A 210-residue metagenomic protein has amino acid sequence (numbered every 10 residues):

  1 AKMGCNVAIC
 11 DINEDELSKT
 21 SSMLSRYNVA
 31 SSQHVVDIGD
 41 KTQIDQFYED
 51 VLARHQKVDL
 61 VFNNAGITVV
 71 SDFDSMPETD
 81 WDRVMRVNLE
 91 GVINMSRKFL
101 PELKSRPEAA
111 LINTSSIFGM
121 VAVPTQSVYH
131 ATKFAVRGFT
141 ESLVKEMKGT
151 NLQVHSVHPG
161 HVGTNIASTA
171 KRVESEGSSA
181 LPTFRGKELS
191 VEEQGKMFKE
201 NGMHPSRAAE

Functional and structural regions predicted by a protein language model:
E14-D15, V35-Q46, E78: The beta1-alpha1 cofactor-binding region of Rossmann-like NAD(H)/NADP(H)-dependent oxidoreductases
D72-F73, P77-R83: Substrate-binding pocket helix/loop in short-chain dehydrogenase/reductase
D74, V121-V128, N201: Active-site loop immediately N-terminal to the catalytic Tyr-X3-Lys motif of short-chain dehydrogenase/reductase
S96, T132: Active-site helix of classical SDR
P101, K145-E146: Alpha-helical segment proximal to the catalytic Tyr-Lys
S116: Residue(s) in the substrate-gating loop at a strand-loop-helix junction that position the organic substrate next
G149-E210: SDR active-site lid
